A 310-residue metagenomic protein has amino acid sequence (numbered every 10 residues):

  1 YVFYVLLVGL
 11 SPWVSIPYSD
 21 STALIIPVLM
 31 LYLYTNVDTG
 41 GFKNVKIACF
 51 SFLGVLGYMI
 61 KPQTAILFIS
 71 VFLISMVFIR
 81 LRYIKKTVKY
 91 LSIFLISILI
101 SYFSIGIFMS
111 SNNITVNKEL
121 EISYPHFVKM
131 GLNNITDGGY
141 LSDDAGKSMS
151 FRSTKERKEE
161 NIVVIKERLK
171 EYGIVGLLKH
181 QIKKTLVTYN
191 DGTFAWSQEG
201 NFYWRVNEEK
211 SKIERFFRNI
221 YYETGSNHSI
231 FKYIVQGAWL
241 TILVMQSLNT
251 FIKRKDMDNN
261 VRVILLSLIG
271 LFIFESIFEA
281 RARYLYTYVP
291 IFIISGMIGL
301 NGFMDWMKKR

Functional and structural regions predicted by a protein language model:
Y1-L6, D258-R262: Transmembrane-helix signature of polytopic, membrane-embedded enzymes that assemble or transfer cell-envelope glycans
V2-L29, Y34, I60-L67, Y284-V289: Multi-pass, polyprenyl lipid-linked donor-dependent membrane glycosyltransferases
V28-C49, M76: Membrane-interface transmembrane helices that cradle and orient dolichyl/undecaprenyl
T39-V45, I79-L91, M245-L265: Membrane-interface helix-loop-helix junctions at transmembrane boundaries of multi-pass membrane enzymes, predominantly
K46-P62, F72-L73, I93-I98: Membrane-interface alpha helices of multi-pass inner-membrane proteins
L67-L99: Perimembrane helix-loop-helix junctions
S110-S211: Membrane-proximal stem/loop segments at transmembrane-domain junctions that anchor or position
V187-I264, L268: Membrane-interface anchor segments at the N-terminal boundary of transmembrane helices in multi-pass membrane enzymes
